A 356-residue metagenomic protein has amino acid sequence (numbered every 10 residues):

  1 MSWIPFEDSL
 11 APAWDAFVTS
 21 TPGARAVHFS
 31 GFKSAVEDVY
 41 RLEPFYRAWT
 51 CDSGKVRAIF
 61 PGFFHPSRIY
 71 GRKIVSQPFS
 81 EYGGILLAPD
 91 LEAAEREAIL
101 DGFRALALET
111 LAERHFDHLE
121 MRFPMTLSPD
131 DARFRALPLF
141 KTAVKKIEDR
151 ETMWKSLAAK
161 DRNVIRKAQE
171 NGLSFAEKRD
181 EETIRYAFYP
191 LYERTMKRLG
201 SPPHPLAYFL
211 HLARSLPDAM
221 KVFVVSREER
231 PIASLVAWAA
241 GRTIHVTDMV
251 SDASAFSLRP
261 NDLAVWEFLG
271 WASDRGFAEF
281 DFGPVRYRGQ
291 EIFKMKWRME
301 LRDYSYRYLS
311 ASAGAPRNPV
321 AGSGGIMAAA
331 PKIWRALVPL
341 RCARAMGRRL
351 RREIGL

Functional and structural regions predicted by a protein language model:
S2-S53, R57-G71, F123-S257: A conserved beta-strand-loop-helix scaffold within acyl/acetyltransferase catalytic domains
L42-P44, E113-F116, R275-F277: Short, high-confidence coil segments that cap the C-terminus of an alpha-helix and link into the following beta-strand
Y46, F60-F64, T126, D131-T152 (+1 more regions): Active-site/acyl-donor-binding loops of N-acyltransferases
Y46-C51, V56, H65, I69 (+4 more regions): Aromatic (often tryptophan-rich) hydrophobic motifs at membrane interfaces
G83-E95, R198, S254: The substrate-binding groove and active-site-proximal loops of carbohydrate-active enzymes, especially glycoside
D90-E97, R150-S156: Short, polar/flexible loop-turn hinges at active-site or ligand-entry regions and domain interfaces
A98-K141: Non-catalytic accessory segments adjacent to catalytic cores
H118-E120, A176, A278-F282: Short catalytic-loop micro-motif centered on adjacent basic/acidic residues
